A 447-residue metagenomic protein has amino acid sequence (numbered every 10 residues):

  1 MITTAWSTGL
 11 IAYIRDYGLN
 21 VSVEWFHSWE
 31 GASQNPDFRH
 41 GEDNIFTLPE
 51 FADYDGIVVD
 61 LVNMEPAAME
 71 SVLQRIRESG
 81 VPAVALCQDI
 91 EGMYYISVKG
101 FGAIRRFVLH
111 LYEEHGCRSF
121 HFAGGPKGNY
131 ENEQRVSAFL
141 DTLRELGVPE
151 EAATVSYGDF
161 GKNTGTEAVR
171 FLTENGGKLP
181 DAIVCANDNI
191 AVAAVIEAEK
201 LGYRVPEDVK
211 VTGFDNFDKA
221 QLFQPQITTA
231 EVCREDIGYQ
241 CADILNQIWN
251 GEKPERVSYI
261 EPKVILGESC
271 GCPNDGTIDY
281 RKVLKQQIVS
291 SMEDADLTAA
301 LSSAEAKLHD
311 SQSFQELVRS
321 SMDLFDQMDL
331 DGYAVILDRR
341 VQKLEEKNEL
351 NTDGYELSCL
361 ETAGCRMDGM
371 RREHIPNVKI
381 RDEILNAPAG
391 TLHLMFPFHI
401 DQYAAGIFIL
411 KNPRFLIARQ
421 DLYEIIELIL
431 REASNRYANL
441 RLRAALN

Functional and structural regions predicted by a protein language model:
M1-K307, S311, Q315, D323-D326: Bacterial carbohydrate/catabolite-sensing allosteric modules
E252-R256, D421, Y437-N447: Short alpha-helical interdomain "coupling" segment at the junction between an upstream regulatory sensor module
K307-D353: Helix-loop-beta substructure at the N-terminus of cytosolic sensory domains that couple signal/ligand detection
R340, A363-R381, A387, P413: Short loop/turn segments at beta-alpha junctions that line or gate ligand-sensing/allosteric surfaces
D382-N386, G390-H399: A short, aliphatic-rich beta-strand micro-motif
F396-F408, Y423: Short hydrophobic/glycine-rich mini-motifs in sensory/regulatory modules that couple input to downstream signaling
I407-I417: Short beta-strand-to-loop transition segments that serve as allosteric relay/switch motifs in sensory/regulatory domains
Y423-N435: Allosteric cytosolic regulatory segments
